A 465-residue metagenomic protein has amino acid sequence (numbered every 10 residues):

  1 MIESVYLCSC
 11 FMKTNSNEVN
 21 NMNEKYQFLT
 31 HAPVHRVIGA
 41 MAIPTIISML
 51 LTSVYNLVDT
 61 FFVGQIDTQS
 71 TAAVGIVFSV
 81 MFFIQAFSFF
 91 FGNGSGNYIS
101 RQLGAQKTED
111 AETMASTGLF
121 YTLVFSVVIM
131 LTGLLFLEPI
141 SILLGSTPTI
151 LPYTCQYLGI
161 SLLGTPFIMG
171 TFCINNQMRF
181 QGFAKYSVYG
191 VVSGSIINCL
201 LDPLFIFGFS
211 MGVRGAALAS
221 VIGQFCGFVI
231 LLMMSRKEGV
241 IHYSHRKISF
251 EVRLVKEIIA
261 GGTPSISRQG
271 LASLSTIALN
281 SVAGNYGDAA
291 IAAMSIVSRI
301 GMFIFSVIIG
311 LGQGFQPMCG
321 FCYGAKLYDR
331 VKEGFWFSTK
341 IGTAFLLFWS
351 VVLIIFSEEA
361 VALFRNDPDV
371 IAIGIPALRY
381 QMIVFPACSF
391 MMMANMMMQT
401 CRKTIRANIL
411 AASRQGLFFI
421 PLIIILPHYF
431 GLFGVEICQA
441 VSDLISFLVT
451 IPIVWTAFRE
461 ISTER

Functional and structural regions predicted by a protein language model:
M1-A42, I99-G164, G208-T263, C319-V384 (+1 more regions): Short alpha-helical transmembrane segments in multi-pass integral membrane proteins
H31, H35-V54, V58, V80-F87 (+7 more regions): Residue-level signal for short hydrophobic patches within transmembrane helices of multi-pass membrane transporters
A40, V63-F82, P148-Y153, V213-R214 (+5 more regions): Interfacial/gating helices of multi-pass transporter permease domains
A40-D59, I160, T171, G194 (+4 more regions): Transmembrane helical elements of multi-pass membrane transporters/channels
I46, L50, V54, V58 (+20 more regions): Generic alpha-helical transmembrane segments of integral inner-membrane proteins, especially permease/transport modules
L50, V54-A72, S141-P148, L204-M211 (+4 more regions): Helix-terminus/linker motif at the lipid-water interface of multi-pass membrane proteins
T71-L131, I168-S187, I291-S357, C388-L410: Small-residue-rich hydrophobic transmembrane alpha-helices
G92, S161-R179, S187-S195, A216-V229 (+4 more regions): Short runs within selected transmembrane alpha-helices of multi-pass transporters and secretion channels
